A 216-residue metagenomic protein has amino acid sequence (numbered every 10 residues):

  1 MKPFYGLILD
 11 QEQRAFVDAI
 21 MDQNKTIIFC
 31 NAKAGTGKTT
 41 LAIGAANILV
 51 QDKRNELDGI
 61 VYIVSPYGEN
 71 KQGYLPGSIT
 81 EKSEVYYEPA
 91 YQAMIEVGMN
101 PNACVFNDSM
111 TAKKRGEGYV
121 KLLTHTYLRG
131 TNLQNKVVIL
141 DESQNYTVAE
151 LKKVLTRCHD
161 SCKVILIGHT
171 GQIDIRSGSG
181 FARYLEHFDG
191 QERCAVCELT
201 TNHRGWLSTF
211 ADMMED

Functional and structural regions predicted by a protein language model:
K2-L140, Q144-D216: Conserved helicase motor core of SF1/SF2 NTP-dependent helicases
